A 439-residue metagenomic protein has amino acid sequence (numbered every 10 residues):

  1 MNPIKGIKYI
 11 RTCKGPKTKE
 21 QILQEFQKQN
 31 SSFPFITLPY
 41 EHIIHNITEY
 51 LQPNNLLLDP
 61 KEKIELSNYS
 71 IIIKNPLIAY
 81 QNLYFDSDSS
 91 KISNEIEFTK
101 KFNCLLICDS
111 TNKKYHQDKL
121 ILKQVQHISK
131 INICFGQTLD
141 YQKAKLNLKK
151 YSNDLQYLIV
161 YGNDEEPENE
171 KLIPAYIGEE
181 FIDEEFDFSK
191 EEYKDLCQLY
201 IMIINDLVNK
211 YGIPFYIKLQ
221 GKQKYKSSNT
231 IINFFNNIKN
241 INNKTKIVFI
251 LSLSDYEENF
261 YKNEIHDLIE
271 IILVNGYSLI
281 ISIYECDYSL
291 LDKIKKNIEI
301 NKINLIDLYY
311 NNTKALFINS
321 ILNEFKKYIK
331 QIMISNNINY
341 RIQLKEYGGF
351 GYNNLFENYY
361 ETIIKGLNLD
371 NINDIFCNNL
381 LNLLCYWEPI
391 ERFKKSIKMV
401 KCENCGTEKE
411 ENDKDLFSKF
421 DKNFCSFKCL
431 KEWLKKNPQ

Functional and structural regions predicted by a protein language model:
N2-E20, F26-Q29, N354-I397, D421 (+2 more regions): Mid-to-C-terminal alpha-helical segments outside catalytic/metal-binding sites
N2-L146, Y360, C385: N-terminal hydrophobic targeting/anchoring segments and the immediately downstream early-domain regions of hydrolases
L106, Q124-I128, N132-I217, Q223 (+2 more regions): Active-site gating/metal-coordination segments in enzymes
I121, K145-Y151, S189-C197, K224-N242 (+2 more regions): Distinct, well-ordered alpha-helical segments
S282-I283, Y328-G349: Short acidic/histidine-rich active-site segments
C402-C405: Short cysteine-rich clusters marking metal-coordination/redox-active sites
E411-N412, K431-K435: Short, non-ligating residues that shape and space the ligands of small metal-coordination modules and catalytic
D413-K422: Short linker/helix segments within small regulatory modules
